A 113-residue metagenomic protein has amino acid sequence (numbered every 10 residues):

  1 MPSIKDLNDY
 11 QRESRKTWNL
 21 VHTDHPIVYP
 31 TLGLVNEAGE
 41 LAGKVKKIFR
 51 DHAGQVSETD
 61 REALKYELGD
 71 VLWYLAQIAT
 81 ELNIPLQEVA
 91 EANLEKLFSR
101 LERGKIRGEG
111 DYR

Functional and structural regions predicted by a protein language model:
M1-L68, L72-R113: Flexible "arm" and connector segments at domain edges
